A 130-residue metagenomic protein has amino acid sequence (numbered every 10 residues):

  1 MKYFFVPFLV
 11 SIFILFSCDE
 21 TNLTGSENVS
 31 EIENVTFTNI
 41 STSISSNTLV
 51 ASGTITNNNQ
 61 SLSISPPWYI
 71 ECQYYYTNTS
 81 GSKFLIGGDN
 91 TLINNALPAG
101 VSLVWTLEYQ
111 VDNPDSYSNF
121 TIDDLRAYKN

Functional and structural regions predicted by a protein language model:
M1-D19: Sec-dependent bacterial lipoprotein signal peptides
I14-S41: Bacterial Sec-dependent N-terminal signal peptides
S43-S45: Short, solvent-exposed loop/linker segments at the N-terminal edge of repeated beta-sheet extracellular domains
L49, W68-I70, L103: Hydrophobic core residues within well-ordered beta-strands of beta-rich domains
L49-N57: Short, well-ordered beta-strand segments enriched in hydrophobic/aromatic residues
T56, Q60-A96: The feature marks short-to-medium sequence segments in extracytoplasmic or secretory-pathway proteins
I70-Y75, D123-N130: Internal, hydrophobic beta-strand segments that form the core of beta-sheet-rich folds
S82-N119, K129: Short, solvent-exposed, Trp/other aromatic-anchored flexible loops in extracytoplasmic proteins
